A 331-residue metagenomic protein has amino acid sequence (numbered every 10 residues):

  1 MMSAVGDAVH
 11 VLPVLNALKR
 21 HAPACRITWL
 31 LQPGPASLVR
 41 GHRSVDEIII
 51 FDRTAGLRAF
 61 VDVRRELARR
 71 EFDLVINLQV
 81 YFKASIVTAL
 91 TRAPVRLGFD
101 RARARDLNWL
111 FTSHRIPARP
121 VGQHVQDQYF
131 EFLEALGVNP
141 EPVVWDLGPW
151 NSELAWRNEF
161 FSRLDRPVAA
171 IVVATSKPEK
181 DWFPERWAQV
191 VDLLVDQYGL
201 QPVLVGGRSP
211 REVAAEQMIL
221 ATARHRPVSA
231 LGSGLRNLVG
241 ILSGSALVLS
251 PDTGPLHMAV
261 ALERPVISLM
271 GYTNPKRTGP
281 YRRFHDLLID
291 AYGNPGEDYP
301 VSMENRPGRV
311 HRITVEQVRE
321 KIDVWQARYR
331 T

Functional and structural regions predicted by a protein language model:
M1-T331: Catalytic machinery of carbohydrate-active enzymes, primarily nucleotide-sugar-dependent glycosyltransferases
